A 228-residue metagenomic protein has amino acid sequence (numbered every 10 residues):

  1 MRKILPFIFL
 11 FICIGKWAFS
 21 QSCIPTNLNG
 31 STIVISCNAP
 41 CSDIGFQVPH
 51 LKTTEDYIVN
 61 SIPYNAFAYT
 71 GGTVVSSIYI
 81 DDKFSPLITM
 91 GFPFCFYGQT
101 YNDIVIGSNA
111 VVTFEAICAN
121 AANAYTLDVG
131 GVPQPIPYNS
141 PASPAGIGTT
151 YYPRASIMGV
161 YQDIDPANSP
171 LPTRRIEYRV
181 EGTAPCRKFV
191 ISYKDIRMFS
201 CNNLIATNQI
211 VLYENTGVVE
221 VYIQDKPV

Functional and structural regions predicted by a protein language model:
I4-I14: Sec-dependent N-terminal signal peptides
L5-P6, F19, D43, I191: Intrinsically disordered, low-complexity segments enriched in glycine/proline and serine/threonine
I14-S20: Sec/Tat signal peptide C-region and signal peptidase I cleavage site
S20-G71: Proline- and Ser/Thr-rich low-complexity, intrinsically disordered segments
T53-V228: Von Willebrand factor type D
